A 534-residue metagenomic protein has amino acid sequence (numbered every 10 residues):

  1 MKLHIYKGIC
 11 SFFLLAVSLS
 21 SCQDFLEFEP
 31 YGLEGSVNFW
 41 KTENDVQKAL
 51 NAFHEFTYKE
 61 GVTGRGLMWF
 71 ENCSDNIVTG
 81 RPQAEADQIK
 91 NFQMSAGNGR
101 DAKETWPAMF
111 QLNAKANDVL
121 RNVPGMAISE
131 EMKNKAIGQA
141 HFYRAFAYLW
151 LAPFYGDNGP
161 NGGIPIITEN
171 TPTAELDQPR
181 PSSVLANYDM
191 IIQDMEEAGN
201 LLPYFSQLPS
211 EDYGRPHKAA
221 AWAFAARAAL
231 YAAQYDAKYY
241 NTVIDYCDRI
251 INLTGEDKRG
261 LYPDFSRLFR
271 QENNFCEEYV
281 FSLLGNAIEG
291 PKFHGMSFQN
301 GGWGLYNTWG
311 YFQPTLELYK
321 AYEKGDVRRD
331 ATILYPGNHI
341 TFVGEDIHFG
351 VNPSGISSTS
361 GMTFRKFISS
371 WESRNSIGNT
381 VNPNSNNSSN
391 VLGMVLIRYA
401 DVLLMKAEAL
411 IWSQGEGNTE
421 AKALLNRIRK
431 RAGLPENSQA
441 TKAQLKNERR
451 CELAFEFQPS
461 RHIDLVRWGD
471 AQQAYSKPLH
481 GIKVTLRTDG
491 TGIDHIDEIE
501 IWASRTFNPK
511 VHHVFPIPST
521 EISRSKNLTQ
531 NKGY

Functional and structural regions predicted by a protein language model:
M1-G32: Bacterial Sec-dependent N-terminal signal peptides
S21-C22, H54, V78, P82 (+8 more regions): Long, intrinsically disordered, low-complexity segments
Q23-A86, G156-I164, Y188, I192-E197 (+3 more regions): An aromatic- and glycine-enriched ligand-binding surface/loop that stacks and positions planar moieties
Q47, N51, E55-F56, Q83-Y155 (+6 more regions): Conserved, well-structured interaction surfaces
A127-I137, Q234-N241, S413-E420, E436: Structural helix-adjacent loops and short alpha-helical linkers that scaffold large soluble proteins
M132-G138, L208-A220, S438-Q439: A glycine-rich, coil/turn loop motif that links secondary-structure elements
K324-R398: Flexible, polar/acidic helix-loop-strand segments at domain edges
